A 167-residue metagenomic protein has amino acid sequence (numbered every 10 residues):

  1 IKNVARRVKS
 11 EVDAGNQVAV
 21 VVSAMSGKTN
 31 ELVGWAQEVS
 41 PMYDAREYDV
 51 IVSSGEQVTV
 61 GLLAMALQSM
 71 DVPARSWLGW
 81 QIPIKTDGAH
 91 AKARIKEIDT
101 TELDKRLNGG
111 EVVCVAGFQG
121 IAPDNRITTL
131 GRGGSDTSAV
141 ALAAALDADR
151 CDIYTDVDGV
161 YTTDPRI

Functional and structural regions predicted by a protein language model:
I1-I167: Nucleotide/pyrophosphate-binding catalytic subdomain
